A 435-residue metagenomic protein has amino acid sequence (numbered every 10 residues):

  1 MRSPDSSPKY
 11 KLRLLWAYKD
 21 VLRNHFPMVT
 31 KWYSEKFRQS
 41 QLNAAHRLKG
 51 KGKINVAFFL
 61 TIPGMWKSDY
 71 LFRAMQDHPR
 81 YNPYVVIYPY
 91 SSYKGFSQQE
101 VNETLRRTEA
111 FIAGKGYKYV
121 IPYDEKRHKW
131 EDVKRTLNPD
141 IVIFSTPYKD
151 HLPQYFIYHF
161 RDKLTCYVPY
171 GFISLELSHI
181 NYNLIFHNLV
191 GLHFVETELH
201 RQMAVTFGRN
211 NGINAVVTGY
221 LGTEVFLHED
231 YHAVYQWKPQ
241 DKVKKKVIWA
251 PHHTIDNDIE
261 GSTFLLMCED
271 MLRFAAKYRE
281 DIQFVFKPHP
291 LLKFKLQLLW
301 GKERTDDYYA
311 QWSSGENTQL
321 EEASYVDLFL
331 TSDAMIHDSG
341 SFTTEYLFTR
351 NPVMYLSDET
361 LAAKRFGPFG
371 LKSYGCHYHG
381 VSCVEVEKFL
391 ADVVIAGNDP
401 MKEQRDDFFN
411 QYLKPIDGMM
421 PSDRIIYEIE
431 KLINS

Functional and structural regions predicted by a protein language model:
M1-L60, D77: Non-catalytic N-terminal targeting/anchoring module and adjacent flexible stem/linker that precedes the structured
Y18-N43, P169, Y182-T263: A nucleotide-sugar donor-handling region in carbohydrate enzymes
A57-F226: Active-site and donor-binding regions of nucleotide-sugar-utilizing enzymes
K67, L71-D77, L221-T305, G380 (+2 more regions): Conserved catalytic-core segment of nucleotide-activated headgroup transferases in glycan assembly
K118-K126, N317-E322, G375-F389: Short acidic-hydrophobic, aromatic-tinged amphipathic segments that line or gate anion-handling sites
N211, S341-L413: Catalytic binding pocket for nucleotide-activated donors in carbohydrate/polymer assembly enzymes
L298-T344: Donor nucleotide-activated moiety binding/catalytic core segment of transferases that use nucleotide-activated donors
D417-S435: C-terminal alpha-helical cap of glycosyltransferases
